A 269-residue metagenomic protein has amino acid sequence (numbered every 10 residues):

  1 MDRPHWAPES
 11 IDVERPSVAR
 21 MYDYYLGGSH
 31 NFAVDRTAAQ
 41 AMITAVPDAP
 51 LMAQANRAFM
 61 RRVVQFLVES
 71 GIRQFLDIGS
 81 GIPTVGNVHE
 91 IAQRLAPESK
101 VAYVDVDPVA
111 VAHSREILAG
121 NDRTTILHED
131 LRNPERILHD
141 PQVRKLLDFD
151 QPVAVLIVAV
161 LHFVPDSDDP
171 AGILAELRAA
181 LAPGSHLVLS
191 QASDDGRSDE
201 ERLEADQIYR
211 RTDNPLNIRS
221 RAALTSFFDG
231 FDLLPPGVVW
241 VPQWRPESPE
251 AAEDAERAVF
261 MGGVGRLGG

Functional and structural regions predicted by a protein language model:
M1-E129, N133-L146, V259: Rossmann-like AdoMet
A119, A182, D229: Short conserved AdoMet
L127, V153-I157, I173-L174, A179-D194: Conserved beta-strand signature within the Rossmann-like core of class I S-adenosyl-L-methionine
L131-R132, I137, P141-A171, L177: A short SAM/SAH-binding and catalytic strip from SAM-dependent methyltransferases
S198-T212: Short, glycine-/aromatic-enriched active-site segment of Class I SAM-dependent methyltransferases
N214-V238: Short alpha-helix
G237-V239, Q243-G269: Core SAM-dependent methyltransferase catalytic element
